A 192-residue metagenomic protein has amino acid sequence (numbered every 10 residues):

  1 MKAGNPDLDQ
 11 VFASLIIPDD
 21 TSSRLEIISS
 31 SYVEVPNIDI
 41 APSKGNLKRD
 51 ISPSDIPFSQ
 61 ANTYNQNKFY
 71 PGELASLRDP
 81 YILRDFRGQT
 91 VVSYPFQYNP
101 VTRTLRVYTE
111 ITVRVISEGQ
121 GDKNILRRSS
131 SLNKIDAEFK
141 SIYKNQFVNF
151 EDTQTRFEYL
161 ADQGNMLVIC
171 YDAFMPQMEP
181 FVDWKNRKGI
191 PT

Functional and structural regions predicted by a protein language model:
M1-T192: Extracellular pro-sequences of secreted precursors
